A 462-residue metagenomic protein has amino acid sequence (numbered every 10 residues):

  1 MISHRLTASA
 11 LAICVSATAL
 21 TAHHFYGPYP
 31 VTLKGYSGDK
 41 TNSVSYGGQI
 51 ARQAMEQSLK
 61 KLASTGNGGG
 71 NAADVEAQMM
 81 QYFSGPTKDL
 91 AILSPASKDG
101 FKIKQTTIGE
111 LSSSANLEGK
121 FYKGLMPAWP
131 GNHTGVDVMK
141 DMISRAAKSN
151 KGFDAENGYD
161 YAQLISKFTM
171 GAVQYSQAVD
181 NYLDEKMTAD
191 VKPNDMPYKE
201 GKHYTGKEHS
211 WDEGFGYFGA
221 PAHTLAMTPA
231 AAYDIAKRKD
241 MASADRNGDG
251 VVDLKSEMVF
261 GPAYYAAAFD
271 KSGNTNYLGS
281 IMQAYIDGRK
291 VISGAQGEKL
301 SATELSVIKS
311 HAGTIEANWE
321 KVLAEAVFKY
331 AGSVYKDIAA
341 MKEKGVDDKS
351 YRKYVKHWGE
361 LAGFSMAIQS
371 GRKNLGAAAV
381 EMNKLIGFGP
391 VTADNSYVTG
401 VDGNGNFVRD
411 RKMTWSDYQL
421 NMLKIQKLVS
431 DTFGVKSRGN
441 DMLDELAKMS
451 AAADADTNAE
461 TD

Functional and structural regions predicted by a protein language model:
M1-A22: Gram-negative bacterial Sec-dependent N-terminal signal peptides
H23-D462: Mature extracytoplasmic or organellar-lumen-exposed domains after removal of signal/transit peptides
